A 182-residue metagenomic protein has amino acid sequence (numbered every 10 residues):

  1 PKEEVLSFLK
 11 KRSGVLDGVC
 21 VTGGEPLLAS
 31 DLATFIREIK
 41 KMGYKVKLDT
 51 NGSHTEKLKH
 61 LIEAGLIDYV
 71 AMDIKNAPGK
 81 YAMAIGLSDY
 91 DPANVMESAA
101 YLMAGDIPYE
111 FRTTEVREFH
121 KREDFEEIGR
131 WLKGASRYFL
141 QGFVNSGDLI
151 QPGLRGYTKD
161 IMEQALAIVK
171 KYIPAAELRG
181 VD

Functional and structural regions predicted by a protein language model:
P1-E3: Non-heme iron-sulfur electron-transfer modules
L6-G18, L27-A165: Conserved AdoMet/S-adenosylmethionine-binding subsite of the radical SAM
G23-G24: Short, charge-patterned binding micro-sites
E163-D182: A C-terminal junction/extension of Radical SAM enzymes
